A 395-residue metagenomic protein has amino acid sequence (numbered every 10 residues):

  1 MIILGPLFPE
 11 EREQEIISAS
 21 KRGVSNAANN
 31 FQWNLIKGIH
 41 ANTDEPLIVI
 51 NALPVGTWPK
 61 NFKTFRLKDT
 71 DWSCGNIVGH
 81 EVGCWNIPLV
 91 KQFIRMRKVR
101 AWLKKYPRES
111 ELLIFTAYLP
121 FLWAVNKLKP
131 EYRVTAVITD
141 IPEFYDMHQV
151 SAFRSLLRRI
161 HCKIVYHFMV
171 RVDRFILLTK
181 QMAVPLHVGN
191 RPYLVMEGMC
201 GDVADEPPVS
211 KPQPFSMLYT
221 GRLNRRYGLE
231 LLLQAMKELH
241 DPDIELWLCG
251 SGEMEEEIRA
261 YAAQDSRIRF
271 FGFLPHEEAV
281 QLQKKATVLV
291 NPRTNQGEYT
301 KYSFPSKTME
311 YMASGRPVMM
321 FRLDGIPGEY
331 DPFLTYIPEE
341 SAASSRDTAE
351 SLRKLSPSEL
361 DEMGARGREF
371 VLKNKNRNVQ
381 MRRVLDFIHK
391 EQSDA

Functional and structural regions predicted by a protein language model:
M1-T64, Q234-L239: N-terminal subdomain of nucleotide-sugar transferases
I2-L4, I176, P208-Y227, L232-M236 (+1 more regions): Conserved donor-binding/catalytic core segment of Leloir-type glycosyltransferases
A27, F31, R158, C162-E206: Donor nucleotide-sugar binding/catalytic pocket of nucleotide-sugar-dependent glycosyltransferases
W33-K37, R97-K104, W123, K127 (+3 more regions): Membrane-proximal helix-turn-helix segments that form the acceptor-binding/catalytic region of lipid-linked
E256-Q281, V288: Nucleotide-activated donor-binding/catalytic signature segment of Leloir-type glycosyltransferases, i.e., the conserved
Q283-K301, R316: Acidic donor-binding loop of glycosyltransferase active sites
A313, P327-S351: Change "using UDP/GDP/dTDP sugars" to "using nucleotide sugars
A343, K354-H389: A charged, aromatic-enriched C-terminal amphipathic alpha-helix characteristic of glycosyltransferases across folds
